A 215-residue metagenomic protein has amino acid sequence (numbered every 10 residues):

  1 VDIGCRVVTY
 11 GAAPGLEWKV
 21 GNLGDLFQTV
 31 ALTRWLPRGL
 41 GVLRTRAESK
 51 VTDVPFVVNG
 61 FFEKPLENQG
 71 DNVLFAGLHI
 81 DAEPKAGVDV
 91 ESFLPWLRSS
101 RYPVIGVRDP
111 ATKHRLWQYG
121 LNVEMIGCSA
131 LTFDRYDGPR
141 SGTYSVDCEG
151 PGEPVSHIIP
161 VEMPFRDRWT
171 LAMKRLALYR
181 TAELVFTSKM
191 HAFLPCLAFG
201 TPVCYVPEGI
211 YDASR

Functional and structural regions predicted by a protein language model:
V1-R215: Active-site anion-handling motifs in enzyme catalytic cores
